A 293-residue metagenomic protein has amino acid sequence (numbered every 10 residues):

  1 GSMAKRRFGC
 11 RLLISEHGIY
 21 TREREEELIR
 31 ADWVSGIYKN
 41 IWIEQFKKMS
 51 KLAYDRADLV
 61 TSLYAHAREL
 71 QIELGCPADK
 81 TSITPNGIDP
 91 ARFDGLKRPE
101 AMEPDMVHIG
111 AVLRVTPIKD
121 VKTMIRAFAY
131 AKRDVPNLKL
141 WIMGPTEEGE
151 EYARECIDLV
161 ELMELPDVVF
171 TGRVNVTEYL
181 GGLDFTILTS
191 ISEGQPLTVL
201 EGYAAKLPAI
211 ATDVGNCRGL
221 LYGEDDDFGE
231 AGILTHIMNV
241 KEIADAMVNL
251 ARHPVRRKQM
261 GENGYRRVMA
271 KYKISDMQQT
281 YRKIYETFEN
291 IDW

Functional and structural regions predicted by a protein language model:
G1, A231, E242, N249 (+2 more regions): A short, well-ordered alpha-helix in the C-terminal region of glycosyltransferases
R6, Y20, I37-V60: Membrane-proximal helix-turn-helix segments that form the acceptor-binding/catalytic region of lipid-linked
H66, G87: Carbohydrate-associated surface elements
A101-K132, W141-M143: Conserved donor-binding/catalytic core segment of Leloir-type glycosyltransferases
A153-R173: Nucleotide-activated donor-binding/catalytic signature segment of Leloir-type glycosyltransferases, i.e., the conserved
I191: Aromatic "clamp/platform" in nucleotide-sugar-dependent glycosyltransferases that forms part of the donor/acceptor
P208-A211, G215-L221: Short hydrophobic beta-strand element within catalytic cores of glycosyltransferases and related nucleotide-activated
Y222-V240, N249-P254: Conserved acidic donor-binding segment of nucleotide-sugar-dependent glycosyltransferases
